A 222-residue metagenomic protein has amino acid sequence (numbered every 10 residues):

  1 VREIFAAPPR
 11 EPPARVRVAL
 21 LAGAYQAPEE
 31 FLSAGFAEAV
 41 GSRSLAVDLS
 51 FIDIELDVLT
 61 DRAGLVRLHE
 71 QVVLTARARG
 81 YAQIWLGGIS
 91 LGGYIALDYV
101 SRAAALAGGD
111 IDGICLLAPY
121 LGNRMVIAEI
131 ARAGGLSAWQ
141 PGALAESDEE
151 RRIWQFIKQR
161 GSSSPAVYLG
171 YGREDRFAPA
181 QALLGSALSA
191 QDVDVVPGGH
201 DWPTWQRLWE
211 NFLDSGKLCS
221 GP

Functional and structural regions predicted by a protein language model:
V1-R43, D53: Short, surface-exposed "cap/lid" segments of acyl-processing enzymes
A24, S50-D57, Y120: Short beta-to-alpha linker loops that shape the active-site pocket of alpha/beta-hydrolase fold enzymes
A24, T60-R62, R176-P222: C-terminal catalytic histidine-bearing segment of alpha/beta-hydrolase fold enzymes
D53, C115-A118, G170: Alpha/beta-hydrolase-fold catalytic nucleophile elbow
L59-A78: Alpha/beta-hydrolase active-site loop
G87-A96: Gly/Ala-rich beta-loop-alpha elbow adjacent to hydrolase catalytic centers
D98-E146, V195, W205-Q206: Hydrolase active-site cap/lid region
S137-S186: The feature captures the conserved acid-bearing segment of alpha/beta-hydrolase catalytic domains
